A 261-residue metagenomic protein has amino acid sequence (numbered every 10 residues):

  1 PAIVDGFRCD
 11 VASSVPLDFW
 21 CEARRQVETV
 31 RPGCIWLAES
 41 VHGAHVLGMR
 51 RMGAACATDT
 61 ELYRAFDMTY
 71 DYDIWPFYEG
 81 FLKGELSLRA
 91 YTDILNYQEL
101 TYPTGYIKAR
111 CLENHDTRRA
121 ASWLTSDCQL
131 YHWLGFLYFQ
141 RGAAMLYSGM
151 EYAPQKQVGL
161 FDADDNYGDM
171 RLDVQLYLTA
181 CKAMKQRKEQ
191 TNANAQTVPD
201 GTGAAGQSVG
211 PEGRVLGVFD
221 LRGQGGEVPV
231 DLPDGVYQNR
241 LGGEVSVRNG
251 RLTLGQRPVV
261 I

Functional and structural regions predicted by a protein language model:
P1-D5: An active-site-proximal structural segment forming one wall of the substrate-binding cleft that immediately precedes
G6, D10-T104, K108, T125-D127 (+5 more regions): Active-site-proximal helices and loops of the catalytic beta/alpha 8
C9, W36, H115, L137 (+3 more regions): Conserved, mostly hydrophobic/aromatic
L137, R141-Q155: Substrate-binding cleft of secreted/luminal carbohydrate-active enzymes
N192-G213: Surface beta-strand/loop "capping" patches
G213-L221: Short, well-ordered beta-strand segments enriched in hydrophobic/aromatic residues
R214-V215, R248-I261: C-terminal beta-strand-rich structural cap/linker in extracellular carbohydrate-active enzymes
Q238-R251: Solvent-exposed beta-strand/loop surfaces of large extracellular or lumenal domains
